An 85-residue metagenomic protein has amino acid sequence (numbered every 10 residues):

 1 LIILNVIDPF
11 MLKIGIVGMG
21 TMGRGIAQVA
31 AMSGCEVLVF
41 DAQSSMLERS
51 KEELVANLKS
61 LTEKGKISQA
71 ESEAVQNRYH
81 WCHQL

Functional and structural regions predicted by a protein language model:
L1-I7: Intrinsic disorder/low-complexity segments
I7-S60, K64, H80: NAD(P)+-binding Rossmann beta1-loop-alpha1 motif at the extreme N-terminus of oxidoreductases
L61-L85: A structured beta-alpha segment of the ubiquitous adenosine-cofactor-binding alpha/beta core
